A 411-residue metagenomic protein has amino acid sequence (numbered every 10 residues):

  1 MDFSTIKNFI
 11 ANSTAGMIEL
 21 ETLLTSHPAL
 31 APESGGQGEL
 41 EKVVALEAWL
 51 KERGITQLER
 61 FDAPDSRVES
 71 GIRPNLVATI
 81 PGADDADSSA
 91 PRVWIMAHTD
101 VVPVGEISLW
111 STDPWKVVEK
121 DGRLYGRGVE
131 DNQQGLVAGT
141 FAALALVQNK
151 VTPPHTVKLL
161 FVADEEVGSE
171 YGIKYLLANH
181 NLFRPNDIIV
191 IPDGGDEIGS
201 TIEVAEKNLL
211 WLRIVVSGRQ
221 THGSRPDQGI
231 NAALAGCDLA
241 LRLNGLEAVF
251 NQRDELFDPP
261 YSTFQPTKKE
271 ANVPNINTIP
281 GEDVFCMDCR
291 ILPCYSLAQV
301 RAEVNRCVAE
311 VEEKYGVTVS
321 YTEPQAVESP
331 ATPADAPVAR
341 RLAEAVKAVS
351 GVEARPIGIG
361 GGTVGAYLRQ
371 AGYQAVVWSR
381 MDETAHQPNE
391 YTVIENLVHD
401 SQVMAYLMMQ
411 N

Functional and structural regions predicted by a protein language model:
M1-T5, N12, A29, G194-G199 (+2 more regions): Metal-dependent amide/peptide-bond hydrolase catalytic core, centered on the "pita-bread" metallohydrolase fold
D2-L124, Q148-P153: Acidic/His- and Gly-rich active-site-bordering loop/insert found across diverse amide/peptide-bond hydrolases
M96-H98, L160-V162, V190-D193, S217 (+1 more regions): Short beta-strand segments
S108-K116, G172-R184, E206-L209, A375: A glycine- and small-aliphatic-rich helix-loop capping segment at beta-alpha/alpha-beta transitions that lines
G122-V137, T152, D227-L234, Y391-V398: Short, conserved micro-motifs enriched in small and acidic residues
E130-A205: Acidic/histidine-rich catalytic neighborhood of metal-dependent amide-processing enzymes
